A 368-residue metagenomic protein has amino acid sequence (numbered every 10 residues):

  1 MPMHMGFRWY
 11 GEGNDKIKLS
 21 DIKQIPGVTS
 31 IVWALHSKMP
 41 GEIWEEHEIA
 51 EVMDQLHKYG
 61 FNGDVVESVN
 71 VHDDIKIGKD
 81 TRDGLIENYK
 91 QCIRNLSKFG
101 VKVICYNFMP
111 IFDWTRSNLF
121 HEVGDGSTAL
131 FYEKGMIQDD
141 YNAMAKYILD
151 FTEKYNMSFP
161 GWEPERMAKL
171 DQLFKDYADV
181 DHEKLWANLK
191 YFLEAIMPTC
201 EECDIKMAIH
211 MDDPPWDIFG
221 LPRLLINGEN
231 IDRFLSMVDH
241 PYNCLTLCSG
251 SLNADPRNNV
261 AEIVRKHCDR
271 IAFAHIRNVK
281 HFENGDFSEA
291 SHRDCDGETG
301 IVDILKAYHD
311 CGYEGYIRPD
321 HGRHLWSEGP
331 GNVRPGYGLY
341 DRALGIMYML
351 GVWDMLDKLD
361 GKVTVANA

Functional and structural regions predicted by a protein language model:
M1-G41, E48, Q55-G60: Ligand-binding pocket scaffold of soluble enzyme catalytic domains
M1-G6, G11-G13, D54-H57, D74-G78 (+7 more regions): Histidine-acidic metal/acid-base catalytic patches
K18, F131-E133, N259: Short, solvent-exposed coil/turn linker segments
V28-A34, D64-V66, Y106, I209 (+2 more regions): Non-cysteine beta-strand/loop elements that form the S-adenosyl-L-methionine
A34-A187, E201-E202, S251, H309: Structural motif corresponding to the early beta-alpha repeats
